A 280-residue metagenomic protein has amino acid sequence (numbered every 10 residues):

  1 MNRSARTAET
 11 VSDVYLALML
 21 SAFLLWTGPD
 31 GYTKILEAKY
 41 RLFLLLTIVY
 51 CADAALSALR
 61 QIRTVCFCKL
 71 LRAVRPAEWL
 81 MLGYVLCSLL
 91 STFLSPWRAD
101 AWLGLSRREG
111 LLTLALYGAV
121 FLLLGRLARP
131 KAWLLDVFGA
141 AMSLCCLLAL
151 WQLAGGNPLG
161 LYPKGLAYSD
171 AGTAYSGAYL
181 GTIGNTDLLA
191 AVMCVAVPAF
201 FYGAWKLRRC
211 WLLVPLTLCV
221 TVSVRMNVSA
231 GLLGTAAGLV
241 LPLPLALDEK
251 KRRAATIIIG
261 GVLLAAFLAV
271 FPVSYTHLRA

Functional and structural regions predicted by a protein language model:
M1-Y15, A77: N-terminal membrane topogenic signal
R3, T7, K34, R72 (+2 more regions): Juxtamembrane loop-transmembrane helix junctions in multi-pass integral membrane proteins, especially the extracellular
V11-L24, L45-A55, V85, L89 (+2 more regions): Alpha-helical transmembrane segments of multi-pass inner-membrane proteins
Y15-G31, I48-L116: N-terminal hydrophobic segments of proteins, predominantly signal-anchor/transmembrane helices of inner/organellar
P29-I35, P96-L105, L161-G177: Membrane-interface interhelical loops and short amphipathic "cap" helices that link adjacent transmembrane segments
K34-V49: Loop-to-helix transition at the N-terminal end of transmembrane alpha-helices
C68-A77, R129-G139: Membrane-interfacial loop-to-helix junctions in multi-pass inner-membrane proteins
T276-A280: Conserved small/polar residues in nucleotide/adenosyl-binding loops
